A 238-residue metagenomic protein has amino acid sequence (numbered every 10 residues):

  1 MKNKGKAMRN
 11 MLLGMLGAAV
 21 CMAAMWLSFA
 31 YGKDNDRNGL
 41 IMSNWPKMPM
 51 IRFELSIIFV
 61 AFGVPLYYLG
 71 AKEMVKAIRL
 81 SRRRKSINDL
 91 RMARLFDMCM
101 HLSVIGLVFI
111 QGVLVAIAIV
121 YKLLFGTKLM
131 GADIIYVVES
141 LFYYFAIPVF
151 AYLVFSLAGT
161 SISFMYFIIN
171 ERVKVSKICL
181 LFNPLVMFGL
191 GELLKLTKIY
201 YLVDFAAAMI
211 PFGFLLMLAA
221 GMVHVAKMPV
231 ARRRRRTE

Functional and structural regions predicted by a protein language model:
K2-R233: Hydrophobic, aromatic-enriched alpha-helical segments typical of multi-pass transmembrane helices
R234-E238: Intrinsic disorder in cytosolic terminal tails and internal cytosolic loops of multi-pass membrane transporters
